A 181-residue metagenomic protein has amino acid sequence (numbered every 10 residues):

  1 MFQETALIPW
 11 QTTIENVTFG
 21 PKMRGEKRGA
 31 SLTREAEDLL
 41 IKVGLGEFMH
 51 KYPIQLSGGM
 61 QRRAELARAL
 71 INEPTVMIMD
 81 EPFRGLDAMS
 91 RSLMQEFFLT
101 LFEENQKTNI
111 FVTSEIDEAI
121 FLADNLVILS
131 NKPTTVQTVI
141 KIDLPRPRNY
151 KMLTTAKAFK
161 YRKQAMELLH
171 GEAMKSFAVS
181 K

Functional and structural regions predicted by a protein language model:
F2, I14-K22, T33, K141: Short helical segment in ABC ATPase nucleotide-binding domains corresponding to the A-loop/adjacent helical element
Q3-I8, E115: Catalytic "switch" loops of ABC-type ATPases
I14, M49-Y52: Signature (C-motif/LSGGQ) region and adjacent switch/coupling loops of ABC-type ATPase nucleotide-binding domains
T18, G29-F48, T100: Conserved ABC ATPase "signature" region
K51-I54, N72: Conserved signature/switch motifs of ABC ATPase nucleotide-binding domains
L66: Hydrophobic anchor residue at the start of the ABC signature
M77-D80: Catalytic Walker B motif of ABC-type/P-loop ATPase nucleotide-binding domains
